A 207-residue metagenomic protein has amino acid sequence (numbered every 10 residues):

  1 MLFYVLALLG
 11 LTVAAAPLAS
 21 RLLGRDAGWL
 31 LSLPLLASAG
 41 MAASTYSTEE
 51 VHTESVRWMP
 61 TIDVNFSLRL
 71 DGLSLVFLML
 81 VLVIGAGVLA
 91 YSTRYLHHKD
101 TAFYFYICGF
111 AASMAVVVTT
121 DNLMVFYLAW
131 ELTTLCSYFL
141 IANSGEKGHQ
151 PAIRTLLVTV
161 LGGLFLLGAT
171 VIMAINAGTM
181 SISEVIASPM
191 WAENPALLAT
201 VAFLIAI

Functional and structural regions predicted by a protein language model:
M1-L8, L70-V81, L123-C136, P195-A206: Structural signature of hydrophobic alpha-helical transmembrane segments
M1-Y4, V13-F105, I175-A196: Transmembrane helix-loop-helix hairpins at membrane boundaries of multipass inner-membrane proteins
G10, L31-A39, C108-A112, V201-L204: Alpha-helical transmembrane segments
G24, F103-L198: Alpha-helical multi-pass transmembrane bundles of energy-transducing inner-membrane proteins
S32, G162-G163, I207: Alpha-helical transmembrane segments of multi-pass membrane transport proteins
